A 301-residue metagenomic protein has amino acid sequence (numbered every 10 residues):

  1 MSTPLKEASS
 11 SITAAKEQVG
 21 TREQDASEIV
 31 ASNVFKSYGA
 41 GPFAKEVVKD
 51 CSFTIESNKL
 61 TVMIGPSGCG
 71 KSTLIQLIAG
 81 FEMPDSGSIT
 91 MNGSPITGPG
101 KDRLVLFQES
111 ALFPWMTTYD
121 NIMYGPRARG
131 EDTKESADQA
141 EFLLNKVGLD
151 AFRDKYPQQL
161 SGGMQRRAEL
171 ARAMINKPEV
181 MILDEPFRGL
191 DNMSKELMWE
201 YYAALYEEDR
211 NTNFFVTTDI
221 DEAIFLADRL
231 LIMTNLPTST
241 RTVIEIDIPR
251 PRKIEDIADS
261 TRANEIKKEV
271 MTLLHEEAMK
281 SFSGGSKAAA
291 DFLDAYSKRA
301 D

Functional and structural regions predicted by a protein language model:
I64-P66: The feature captures the beta-strand-to-loop junction immediately N-terminal to the Walker
A79: Helix-to-loop junction immediately C-terminal to a conserved catalytic motif
G87-G98: Conserved ABC transporter NBD signature motif
M116-M123: Short coil-to-helix segment of the ABC ATPase nucleotide-binding domain corresponding to the Q-loop/switch region
K155-Q158, N176: Conserved signature/switch motifs of ABC ATPase nucleotide-binding domains
M181-D184: Catalytic Walker B motif of ABC-type/P-loop ATPase nucleotide-binding domains
